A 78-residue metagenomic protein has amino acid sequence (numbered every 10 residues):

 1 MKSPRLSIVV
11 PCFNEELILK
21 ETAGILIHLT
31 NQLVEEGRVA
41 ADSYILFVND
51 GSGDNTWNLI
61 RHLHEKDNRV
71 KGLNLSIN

Functional and structural regions predicted by a protein language model:
M1-A41: N-proximal low-complexity "stem/linker" segments adjacent to membrane-targeting elements
S7-V10, L46-F47, N74: Short hydrophobic beta-strand elements that form part of the catalytic alpha/beta core underpinning NDP-sugar/donor
I18-T22, T56-W57, R61: Active-site-proximal flexible loops/turns
S43, W57-N78: Conserved donor nucleotide-binding strand/loop of the catalytic core
N49-W57: A conserved acidic beta->alpha catalytic loop
